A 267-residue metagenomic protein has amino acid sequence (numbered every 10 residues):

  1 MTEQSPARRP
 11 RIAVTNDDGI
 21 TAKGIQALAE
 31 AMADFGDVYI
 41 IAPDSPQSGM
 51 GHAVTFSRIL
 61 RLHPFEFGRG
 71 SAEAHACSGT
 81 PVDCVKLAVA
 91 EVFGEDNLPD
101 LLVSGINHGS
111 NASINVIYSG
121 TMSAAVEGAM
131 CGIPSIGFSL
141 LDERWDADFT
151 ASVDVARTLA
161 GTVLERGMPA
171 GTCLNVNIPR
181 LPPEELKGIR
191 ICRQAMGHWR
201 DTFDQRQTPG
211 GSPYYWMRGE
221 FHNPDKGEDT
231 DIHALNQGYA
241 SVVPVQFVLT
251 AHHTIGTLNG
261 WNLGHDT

Functional and structural regions predicted by a protein language model:
T2, P6-A7, P169, C173 (+1 more regions): C-terminal accessory domains and tails appended to enzymatic cores
T2-I12, K23-E91, L98: A cross-family phosphate/adenosyl-ligand binding-site feature
V14-T21, N115-V116: Short, glycine-rich nucleotide/cofactor-binding loops
T15, I41-P43, S104-N107, F138-S139 (+2 more regions): Short beta-strand segments
S110-S119: Glycine/threonine-rich flexible loop motifs
A124-G128: Hydrophobic/aromatic ligand-binding patch that stacks against planar heteroaromatic rings of cofactors or nucleotides
I136-V163: Short, glycine-/small-residue-rich phosphate/pyrophosphate-handling segment
